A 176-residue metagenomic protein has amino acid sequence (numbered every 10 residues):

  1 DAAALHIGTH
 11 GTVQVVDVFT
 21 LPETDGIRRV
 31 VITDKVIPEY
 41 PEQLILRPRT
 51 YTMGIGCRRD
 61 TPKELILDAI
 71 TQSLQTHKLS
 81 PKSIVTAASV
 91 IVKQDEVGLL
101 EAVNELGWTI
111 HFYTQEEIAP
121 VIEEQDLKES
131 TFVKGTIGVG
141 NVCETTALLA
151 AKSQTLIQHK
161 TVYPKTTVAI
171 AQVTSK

Functional and structural regions predicted by a protein language model:
D1-Q94, G98, A171-V173: Conserved mixed alpha/beta catalytic, RNA-binding, or beta-rich assembly cores of soluble enzyme, regulatory
T71-Q72, K82-A147, A151-V168, K176: C-terminal non-catalytic interaction/assembly regions of soluble proteins
